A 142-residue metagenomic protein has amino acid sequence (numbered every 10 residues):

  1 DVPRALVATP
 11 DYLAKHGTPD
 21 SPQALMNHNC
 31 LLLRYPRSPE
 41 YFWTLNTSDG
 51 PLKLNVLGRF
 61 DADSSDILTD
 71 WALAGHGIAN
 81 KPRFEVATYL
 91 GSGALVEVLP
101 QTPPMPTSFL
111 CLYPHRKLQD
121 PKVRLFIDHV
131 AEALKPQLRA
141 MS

Functional and structural regions predicted by a protein language model:
D1-P3, V7-L33, S48: Flexible hinge/capping segments at coil-to-helix
R4-A5, Q23, F60, I78 (+1 more regions): A residue-level structural signature of the nucleotidyltransferase/glycosyltransferase Rossmann-like core
V7-A8, D63, K81, Y113: A conserved hydrophobic position in a structured secondary element of the catalytic/binding core that shapes
Q23, T69-D70, R124: Alpha-helical segments flanking ligand/cofactor-binding loops in enzyme cores
Y41-N55, Y89: Ligand-binding cleft/hinge of the Venus flytrap
K53-S64, T102: Short beta-strand-to-loop elements that line the ligand-binding cleft of bilobed periplasmic-binding protein-like
T69-A94: A ligand-binding cleft/hinge motif common to bilobed small-molecule-binding domains
R83-S92, Q101-S142: C-terminal effector-binding regulatory domain of bacterial HTH transcription factors
